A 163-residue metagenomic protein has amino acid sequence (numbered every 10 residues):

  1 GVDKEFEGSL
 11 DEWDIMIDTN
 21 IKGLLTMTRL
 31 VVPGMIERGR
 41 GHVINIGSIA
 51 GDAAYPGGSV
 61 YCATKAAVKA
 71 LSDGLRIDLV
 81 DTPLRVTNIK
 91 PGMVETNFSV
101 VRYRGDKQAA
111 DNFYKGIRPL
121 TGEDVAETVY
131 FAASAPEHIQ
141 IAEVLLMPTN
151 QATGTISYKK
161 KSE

Functional and structural regions predicted by a protein language model:
D3, L30-G39: A short helix-coil junction within the Rossmann-fold of NAD(P)-dependent oxidoreductases
D3-I17: Substrate-binding pocket helix/loop in short-chain dehydrogenase/reductase
T28, T64: Active-site helix of classical SDR
P33, I77-V80: Alpha-helical segment proximal to the catalytic Tyr-Lys
S48: Residue(s) in the substrate-gating loop at a strand-loop-helix junction that position the organic substrate next
Y55-S59: Active-site loop immediately N-terminal to the catalytic Tyr-X3-Lys motif of short-chain dehydrogenase/reductase
N88-I89, Q108-T155: C-terminal helical subdomain
